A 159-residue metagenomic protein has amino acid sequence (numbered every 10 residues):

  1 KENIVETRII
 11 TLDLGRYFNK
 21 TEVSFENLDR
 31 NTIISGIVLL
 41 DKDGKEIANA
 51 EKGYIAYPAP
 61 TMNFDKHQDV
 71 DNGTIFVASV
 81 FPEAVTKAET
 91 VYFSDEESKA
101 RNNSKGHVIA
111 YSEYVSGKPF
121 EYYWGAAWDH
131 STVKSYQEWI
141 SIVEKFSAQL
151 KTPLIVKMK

Functional and structural regions predicted by a protein language model:
K1-L14: Extended, loop-rich substrate-binding clefts of extracytoplasmic carbohydrate-active enzymes
R8-I10, N19-N27: Short, well-ordered beta-strand segments enriched in hydrophobic/aromatic residues
D13, E26, V38-L40, P58-P60 (+3 more regions): A structural detector for beta-sheet-dominated domains
L14, F25-T32, D69-V70, E113-P119: A short, structured loop/turn motif at beta-sheet edges
G15-K20, D43-I47: Short, surface-exposed linear segments at secondary-structure transitions and domain or protein termini
K20-S24, I34-G36, Y123: Residues within well-ordered beta-strands of beta-sheet-rich folds
R30-D95: Polysaccharide-binding surfaces and accessory modules of carbohydrate-active proteins
F81-K159: Beta-strand-rich recognition/accessory modules
